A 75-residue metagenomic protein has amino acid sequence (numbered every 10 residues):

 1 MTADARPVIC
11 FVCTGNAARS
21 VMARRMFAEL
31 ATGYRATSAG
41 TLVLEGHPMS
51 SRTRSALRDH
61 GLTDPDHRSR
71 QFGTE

Functional and structural regions predicted by a protein language model:
M1-E75: Short polar/charged helix/loop
